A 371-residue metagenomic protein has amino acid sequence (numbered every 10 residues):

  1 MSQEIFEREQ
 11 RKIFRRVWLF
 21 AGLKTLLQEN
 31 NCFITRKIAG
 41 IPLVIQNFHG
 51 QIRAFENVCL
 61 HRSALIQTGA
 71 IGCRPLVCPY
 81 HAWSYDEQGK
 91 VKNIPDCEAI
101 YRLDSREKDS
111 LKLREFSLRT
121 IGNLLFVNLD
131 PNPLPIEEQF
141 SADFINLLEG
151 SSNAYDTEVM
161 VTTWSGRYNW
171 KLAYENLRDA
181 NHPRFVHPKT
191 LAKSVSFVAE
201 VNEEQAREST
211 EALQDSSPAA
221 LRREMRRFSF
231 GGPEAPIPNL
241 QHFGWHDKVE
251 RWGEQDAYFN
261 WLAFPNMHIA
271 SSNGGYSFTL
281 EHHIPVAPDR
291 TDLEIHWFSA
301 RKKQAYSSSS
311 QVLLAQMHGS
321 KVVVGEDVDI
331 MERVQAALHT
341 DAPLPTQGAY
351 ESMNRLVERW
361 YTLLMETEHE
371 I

Functional and structural regions predicted by a protein language model:
M1-I38: Non-catalytic accessory segments flanking enzyme active sites
F14-W18, A64, H182: Generic structural signal for secondary-structure transition and capping sites
R15-L26, D96-R102, W261-N266: Short Pro/Gly-enriched beta-strand edge/turn motifs at strand-loop
G22, Q67, I284: Residue-level detector of conserved, well-ordered beta-strand and adjacent loop positions that form binding/recognition
G22-Q28, R106-K108, A257-W261, H296: Short linear motifs in intrinsically disordered
L26-P131, P135-I145: Rieske [2Fe-2S] iron-sulfur-binding domain
Q46, N57, R119-T120, L124-I371: C-terminal catalytic domain of Rieske-type non-heme iron oxygenases
